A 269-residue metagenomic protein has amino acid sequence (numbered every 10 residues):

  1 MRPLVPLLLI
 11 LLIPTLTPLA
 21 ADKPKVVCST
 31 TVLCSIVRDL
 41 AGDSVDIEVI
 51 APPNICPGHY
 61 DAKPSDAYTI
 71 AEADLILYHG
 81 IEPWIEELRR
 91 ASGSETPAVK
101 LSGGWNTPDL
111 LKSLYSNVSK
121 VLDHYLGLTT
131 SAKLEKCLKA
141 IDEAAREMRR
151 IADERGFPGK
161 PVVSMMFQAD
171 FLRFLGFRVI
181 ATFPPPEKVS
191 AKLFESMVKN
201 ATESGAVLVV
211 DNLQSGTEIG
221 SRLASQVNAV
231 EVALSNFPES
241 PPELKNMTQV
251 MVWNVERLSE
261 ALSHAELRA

Functional and structural regions predicted by a protein language model:
M1-D22: Secretory targeting signatures
D22, V26-S29, L33-V37, T129-T182: Basic- and aromatic-lined ligand-binding clefts that recognize polyanionic substrates
P24-K25, L110-S113, V198, T202-A269: Structured C-terminal subdomain patch of bacterial secreted/periplasmic proteins
V32-L33, E82-I85, F167-A169, S215-G216: Alpha-helix capping/helix-boundary segments
A41-D66, L172-V198, A233-L244: Alpha-helical, coiled-coil/dimerization segments enriched in small aliphatic residues
S44-L128, E218-V230, L234: Acidic/His-rich segments in extracytoplasmic proteins that coordinate ligands and/or metal ions
I76-H79, P161-V163, V207-L213: Periplasmic-binding protein-like
T96-G127, F157-F174, F237-M251: Extracytoplasmic ligand-binding site segments that recognize negatively charged/polar headgroups
